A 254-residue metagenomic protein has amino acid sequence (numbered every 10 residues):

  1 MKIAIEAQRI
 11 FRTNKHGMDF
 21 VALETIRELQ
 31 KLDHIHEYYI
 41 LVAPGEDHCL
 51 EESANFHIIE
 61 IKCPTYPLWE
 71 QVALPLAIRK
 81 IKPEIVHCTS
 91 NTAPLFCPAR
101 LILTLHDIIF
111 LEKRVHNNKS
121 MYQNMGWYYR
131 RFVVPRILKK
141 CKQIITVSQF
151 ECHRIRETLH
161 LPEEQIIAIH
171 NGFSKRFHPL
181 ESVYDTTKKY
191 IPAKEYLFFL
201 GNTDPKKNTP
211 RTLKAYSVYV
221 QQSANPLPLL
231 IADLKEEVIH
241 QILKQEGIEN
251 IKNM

Functional and structural regions predicted by a protein language model:
M1-M254: Carbohydrate transferase catalytic cores enriched for Leloir-type hexosyltransferases
